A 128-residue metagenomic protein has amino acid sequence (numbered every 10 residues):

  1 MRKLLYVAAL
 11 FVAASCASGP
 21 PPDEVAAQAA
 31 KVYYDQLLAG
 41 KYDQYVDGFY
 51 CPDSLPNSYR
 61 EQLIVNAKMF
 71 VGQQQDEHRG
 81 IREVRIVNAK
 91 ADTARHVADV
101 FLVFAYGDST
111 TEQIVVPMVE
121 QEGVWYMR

Functional and structural regions predicted by a protein language model:
M1-C16: Sec-dependent bacterial lipoprotein signal peptides
K3, L37-Y42: Short, compositionally biased low-complexity segments
C16-A39: Short, low-complexity N-terminal intrinsically disordered segments enriched in polar/charged residues
A27-Q28, D43-T93: Short solvent-exposed beta->alpha transition segments
Y34-L38, D47-D53, H96, V100-F104: N-terminal non-globular leader segments, chiefly Sec-dependent signal peptides
E83-R128: Exposed beta-sheet edge and beta->alpha loop/turn motif
